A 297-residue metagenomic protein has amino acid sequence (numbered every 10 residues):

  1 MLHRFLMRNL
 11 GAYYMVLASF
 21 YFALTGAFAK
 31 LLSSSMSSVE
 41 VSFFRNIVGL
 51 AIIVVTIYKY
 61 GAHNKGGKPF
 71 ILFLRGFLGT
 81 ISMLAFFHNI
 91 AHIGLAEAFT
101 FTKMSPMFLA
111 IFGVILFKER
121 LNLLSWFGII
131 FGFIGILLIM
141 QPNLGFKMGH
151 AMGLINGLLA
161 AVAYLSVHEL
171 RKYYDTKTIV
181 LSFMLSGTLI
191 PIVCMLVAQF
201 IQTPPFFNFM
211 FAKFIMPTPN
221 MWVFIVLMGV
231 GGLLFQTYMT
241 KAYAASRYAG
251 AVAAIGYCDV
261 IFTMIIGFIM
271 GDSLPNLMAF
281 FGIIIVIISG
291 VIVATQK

Functional and structural regions predicted by a protein language model:
L2, I255-K297: C-terminal-most transmembrane helix of multi-pass membrane proteins
L10-L17, G61-F87, M148-L154, P205-L234: Loop-to-transmembrane-helix transition segments
S19-A27, V54, G76-L84, P106-I111 (+7 more regions): Hydrophobic/small/kink-forming positions within alpha-helical transmembrane segments of polytopic membrane proteins
A27-K30, S38, I53, F146-M216: Transmembrane alpha-helical segments that form core, pore/gating elements of small-molecule transporters/exporters
L32, V41, R45, N89 (+8 more regions): Hydrophobic/aromatic residues within transmembrane alpha-helices of multi-pass small-molecule transporters
F44, F99-M104, Y174, T178-S186 (+1 more regions): Helix-helix packing/entry segments at the starts of transmembrane helices
S105-I130, I261-F280: C-terminal transmembrane-helix exit sites in multi-pass transporters
L124-Q141, M278-A294: Hydrophobic transmembrane alpha-helices of multi-pass small-molecule transport proteins
